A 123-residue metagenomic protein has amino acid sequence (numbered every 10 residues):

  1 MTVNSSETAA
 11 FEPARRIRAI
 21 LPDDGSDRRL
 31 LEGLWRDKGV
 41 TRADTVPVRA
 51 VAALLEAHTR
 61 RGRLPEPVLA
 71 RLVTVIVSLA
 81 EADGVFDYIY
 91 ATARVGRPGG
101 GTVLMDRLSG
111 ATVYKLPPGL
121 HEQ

Functional and structural regions predicted by a protein language model:
M1-Q123: Positively charged, small/polar-rich N-terminal and surface patches that mediate targeting and assembly and bind
